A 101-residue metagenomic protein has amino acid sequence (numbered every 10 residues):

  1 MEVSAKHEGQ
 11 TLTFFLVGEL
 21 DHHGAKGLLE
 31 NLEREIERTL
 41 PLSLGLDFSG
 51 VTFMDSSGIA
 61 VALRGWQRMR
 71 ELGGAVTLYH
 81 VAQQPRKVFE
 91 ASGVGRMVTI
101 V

Functional and structural regions predicted by a protein language model:
M1-F15: Short beta-strand/loop segment at the start of cytosolic alpha/beta domains
E2-S4, V98-V101: Short hydrophobic/aromatic patches at helix-to-coil boundaries
G9, S49, V101: Conserved catalytic submotifs in the C-terminal HATPase_c
E19-V98: Amphipathic alpha-helical interaction surfaces in cytosolic regulatory modules
